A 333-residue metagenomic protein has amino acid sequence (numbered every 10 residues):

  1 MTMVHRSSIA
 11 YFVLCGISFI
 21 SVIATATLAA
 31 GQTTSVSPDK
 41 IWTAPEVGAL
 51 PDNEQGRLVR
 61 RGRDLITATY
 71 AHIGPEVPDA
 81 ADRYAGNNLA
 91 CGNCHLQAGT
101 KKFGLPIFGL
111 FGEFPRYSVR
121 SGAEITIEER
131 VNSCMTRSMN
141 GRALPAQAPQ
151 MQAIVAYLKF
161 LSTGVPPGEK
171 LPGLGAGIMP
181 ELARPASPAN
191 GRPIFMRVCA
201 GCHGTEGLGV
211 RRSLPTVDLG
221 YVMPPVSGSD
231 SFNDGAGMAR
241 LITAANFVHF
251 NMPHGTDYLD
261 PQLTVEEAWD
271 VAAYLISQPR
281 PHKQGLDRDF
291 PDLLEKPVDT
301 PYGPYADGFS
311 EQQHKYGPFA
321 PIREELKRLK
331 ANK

Functional and structural regions predicted by a protein language model:
M1-I9: N-terminal secretory signal peptides that target proteins for export/translocation
F12-A24: Bacterial N-terminal signal peptides
A26-G31: Boundary at the C-terminal end of the N-terminal hydrophobic targeting segment
K40-D82, S162-M196, V210-R211: Electrostatic cytochrome c docking/interface patches
R61, R130-K170, D260-F290, Q312-A331: C-terminal capping alpha-helices of c-type cytochrome domains
G62, N88-G99, I154, G191-V210 (+2 more regions): The canonical Cys-X-X-Cys-His
I66-I73, H95-A98, C134-R142, L158-V165 (+5 more regions): Sec/Tat-exported extracytoplasmic proteins
P75-E128, N132, G209-T256: Gly/Gly-Pro-rich "capping" loops immediately C-terminal to redox-active cysteine motifs in periplasmic/lumenal
